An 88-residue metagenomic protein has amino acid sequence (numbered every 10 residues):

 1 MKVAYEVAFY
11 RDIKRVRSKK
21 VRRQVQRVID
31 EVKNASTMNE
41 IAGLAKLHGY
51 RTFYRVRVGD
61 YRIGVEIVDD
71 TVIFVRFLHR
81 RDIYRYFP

Functional and structural regions predicted by a protein language model:
M1-V28: Arg/Lys-rich, positively charged N-terminal/basic patches that mediate binding to nucleic acids
V7, K19-R23, I41, V58-R62 (+1 more regions): Enriched for short, Lys/Arg-rich terminal
D12, G43-K46, F74: Residue-level recognition of specific faces of alpha-helices
I13-V16, L47, I67: Alpha-helix C-terminal capping segments
R15, E31, F77: Conserved catalytic core of Hanks-type protein kinase domains
D30-R55: A short, surface-exposed loop/turn module that caps and links secondary-structure elements
